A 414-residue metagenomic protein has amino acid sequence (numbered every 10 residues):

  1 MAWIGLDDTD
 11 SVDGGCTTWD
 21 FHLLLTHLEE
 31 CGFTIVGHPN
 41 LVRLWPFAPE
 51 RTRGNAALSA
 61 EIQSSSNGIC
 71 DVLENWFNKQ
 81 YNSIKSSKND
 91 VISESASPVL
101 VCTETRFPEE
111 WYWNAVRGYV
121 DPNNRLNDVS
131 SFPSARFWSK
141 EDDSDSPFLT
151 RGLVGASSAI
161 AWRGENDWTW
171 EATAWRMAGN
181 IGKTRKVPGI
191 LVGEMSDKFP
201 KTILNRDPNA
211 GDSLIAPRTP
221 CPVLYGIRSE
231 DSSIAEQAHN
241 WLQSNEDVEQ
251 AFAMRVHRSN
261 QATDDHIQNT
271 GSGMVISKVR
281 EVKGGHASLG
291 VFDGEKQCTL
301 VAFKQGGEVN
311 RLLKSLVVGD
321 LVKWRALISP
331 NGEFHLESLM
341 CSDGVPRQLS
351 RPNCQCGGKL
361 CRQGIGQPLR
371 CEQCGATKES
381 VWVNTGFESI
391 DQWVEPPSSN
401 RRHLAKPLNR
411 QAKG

Functional and structural regions predicted by a protein language model:
A2-R43: N-terminal ordered "arm"
I69-A262: Long, hydrophobic alpha/beta structural blocks
D265-G285, Q348-P352: Structural detector for short beta-strands of small beta-barrel domains
G271-K278, V318-G332: Flexible glycine-rich surface loops and low-complexity tracts that mediate binding to linear polymers
R280-G306: OB-fold (S1/OB) nucleic-acid-binding surfaces
K283-G284, S329-E337: Short, Lys/Arg- and Gly-enriched loop/turn segments at beta-strand edges
G307-K323: Short nucleic-acid-contacting surface segments enriched for D/E, G, S/T with interspersed K/R
M340-L404: Cys/His-rich short segments
